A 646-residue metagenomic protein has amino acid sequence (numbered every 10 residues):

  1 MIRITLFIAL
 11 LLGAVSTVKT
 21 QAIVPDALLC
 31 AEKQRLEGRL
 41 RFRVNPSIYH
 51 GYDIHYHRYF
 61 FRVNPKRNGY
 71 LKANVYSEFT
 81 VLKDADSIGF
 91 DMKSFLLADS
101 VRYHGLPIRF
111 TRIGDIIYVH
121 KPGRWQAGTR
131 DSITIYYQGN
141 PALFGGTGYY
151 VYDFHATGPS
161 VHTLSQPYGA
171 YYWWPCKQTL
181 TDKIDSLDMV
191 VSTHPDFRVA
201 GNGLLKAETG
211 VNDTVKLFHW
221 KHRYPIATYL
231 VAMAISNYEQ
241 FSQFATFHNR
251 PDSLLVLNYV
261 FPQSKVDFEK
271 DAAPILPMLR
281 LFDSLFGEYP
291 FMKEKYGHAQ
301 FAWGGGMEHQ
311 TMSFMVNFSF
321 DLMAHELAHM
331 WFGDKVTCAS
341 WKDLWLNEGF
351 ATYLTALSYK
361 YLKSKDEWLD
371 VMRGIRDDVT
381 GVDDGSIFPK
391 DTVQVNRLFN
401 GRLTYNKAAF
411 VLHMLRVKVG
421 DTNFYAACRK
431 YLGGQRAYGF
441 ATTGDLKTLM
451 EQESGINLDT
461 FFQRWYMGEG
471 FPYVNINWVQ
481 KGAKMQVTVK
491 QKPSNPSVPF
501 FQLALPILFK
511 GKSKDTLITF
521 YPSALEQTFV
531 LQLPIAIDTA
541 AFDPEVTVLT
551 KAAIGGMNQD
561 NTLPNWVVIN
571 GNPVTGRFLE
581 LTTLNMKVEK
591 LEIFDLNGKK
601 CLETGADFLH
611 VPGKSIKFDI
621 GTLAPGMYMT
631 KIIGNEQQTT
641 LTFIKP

Functional and structural regions predicted by a protein language model:
T20-K72, H155-T157, L458-T460, R464: N-terminal, polar/Ser/Thr-rich
I23-D26, I88, K93-F154, V530-P534: A surface-exposed beta-strand-loop module
V44-S47, A127, Y136-D188, F244 (+1 more regions): Glycine/proline-rich low-complexity spacer/linker segments in large multi-domain proteins
A73, T163-Q166, K177-A324, Y353: Hydrophobic helix-coil surface modules that form long, contiguous segments used for peptide/substrate interaction
S313-D370: Zinc-dependent metallopeptidase catalytic helix centered on the HExxH motif and its immediate flanking segment
E348-F410, M414-K418, R436: Acidic/His/Gly-enriched intrinsically disordered linker/tail segments that often contain short helix/coil "MoRF-like"
G401-V487: Amphipathic alpha-helical substructures
T562-P646: C-terminal outer-membrane/trafficking sorting elements
